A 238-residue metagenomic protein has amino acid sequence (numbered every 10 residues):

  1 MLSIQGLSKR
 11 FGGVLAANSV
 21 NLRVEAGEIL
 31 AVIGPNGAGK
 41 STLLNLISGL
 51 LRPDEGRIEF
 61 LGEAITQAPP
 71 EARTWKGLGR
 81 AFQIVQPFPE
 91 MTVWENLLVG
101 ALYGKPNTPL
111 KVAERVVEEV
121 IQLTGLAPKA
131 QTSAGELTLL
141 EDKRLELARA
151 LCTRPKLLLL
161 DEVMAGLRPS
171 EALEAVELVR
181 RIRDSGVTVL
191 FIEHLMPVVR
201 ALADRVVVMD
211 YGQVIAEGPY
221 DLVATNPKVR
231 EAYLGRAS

Functional and structural regions predicted by a protein language model:
M1-S238: Glycine-rich phosphate-binding loops of nucleotide-dependent enzymes
